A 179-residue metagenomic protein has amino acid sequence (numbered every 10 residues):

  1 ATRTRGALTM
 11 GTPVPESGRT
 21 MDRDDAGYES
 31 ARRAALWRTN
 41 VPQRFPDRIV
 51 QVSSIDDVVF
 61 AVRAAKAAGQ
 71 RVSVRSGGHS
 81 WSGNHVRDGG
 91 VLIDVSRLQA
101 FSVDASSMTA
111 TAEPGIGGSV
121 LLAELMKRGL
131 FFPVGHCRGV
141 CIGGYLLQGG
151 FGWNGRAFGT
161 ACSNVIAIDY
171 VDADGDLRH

Functional and structural regions predicted by a protein language model:
A1-F158, R178: N-terminal accessory segments
F101-S102, T160-H179: Active-site and channel-lining beta-strand-loop segments that bind or position nucleotide-derived/phosphorylated
